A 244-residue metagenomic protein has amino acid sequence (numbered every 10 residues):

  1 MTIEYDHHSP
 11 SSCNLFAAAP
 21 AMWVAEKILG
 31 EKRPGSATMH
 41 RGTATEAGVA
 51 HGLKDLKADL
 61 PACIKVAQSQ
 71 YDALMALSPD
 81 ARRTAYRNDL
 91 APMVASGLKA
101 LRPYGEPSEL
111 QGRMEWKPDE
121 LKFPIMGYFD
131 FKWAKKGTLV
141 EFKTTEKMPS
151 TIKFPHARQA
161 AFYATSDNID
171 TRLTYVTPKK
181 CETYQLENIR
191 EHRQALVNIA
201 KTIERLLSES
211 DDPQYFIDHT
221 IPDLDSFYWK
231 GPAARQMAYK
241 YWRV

Functional and structural regions predicted by a protein language model:
M1-Y128, Y241-V244: Metal-dependent nuclease catalytic cores that hydrolyze phosphodiester bonds in DNA/RNA, characterized by
E31, E146-M148, K179-K180: Short, surface-exposed beta-strand-loop junctions and turns on beta-sheet-rich folds
T38, P149-K153, I189-R193: Flexible, glycine- and charge-enriched loops at secondary-structure boundaries
K54, T165-S166: Short active-site loop/helix that positions an aromatic residue
E106, F154, I169: Short coil/turn segments at beta-strand junctions that form active-site/ligand-binding loops
M114-Q159, S166: Non-catalytic protein-protein interaction segments used by genome-maintenance enzymes to assemble and couple activities
D167-V244: Metal-dependent nuclease catalytic regions and adjoining charged, substrate-binding loops involved in nucleic-acid end
